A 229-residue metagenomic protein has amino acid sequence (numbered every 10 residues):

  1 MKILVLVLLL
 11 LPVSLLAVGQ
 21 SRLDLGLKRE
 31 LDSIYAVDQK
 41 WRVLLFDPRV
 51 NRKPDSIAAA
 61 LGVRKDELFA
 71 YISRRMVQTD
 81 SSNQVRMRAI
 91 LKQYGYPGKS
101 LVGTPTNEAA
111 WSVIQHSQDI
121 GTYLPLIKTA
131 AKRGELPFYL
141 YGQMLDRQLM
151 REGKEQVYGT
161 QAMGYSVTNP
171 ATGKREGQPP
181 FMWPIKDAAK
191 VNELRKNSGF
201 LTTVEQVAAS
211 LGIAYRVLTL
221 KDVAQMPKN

Functional and structural regions predicted by a protein language model:
M1-L23: Bacterial Sec-dependent N-terminal signal peptides
V7, E67, N107, K174-R175: General secondary-structure edge motif
G19-D32, V217-N229: Basic/polar N-terminal segments that are highly enriched at the extreme N-terminus, encompassing both cleavable
S21-G159: N-terminal helix-rich structural modules
Q118-I120, W183-A188: Short acidic alpha-helix initiation/capping motifs at coil-to-helix transition points, especially at protein N-termini
R133-I185, N197-S198: Short aromatic loop motif centered on NTY/YTY
A188-N229: A cross-kingdom marker for long, charged
